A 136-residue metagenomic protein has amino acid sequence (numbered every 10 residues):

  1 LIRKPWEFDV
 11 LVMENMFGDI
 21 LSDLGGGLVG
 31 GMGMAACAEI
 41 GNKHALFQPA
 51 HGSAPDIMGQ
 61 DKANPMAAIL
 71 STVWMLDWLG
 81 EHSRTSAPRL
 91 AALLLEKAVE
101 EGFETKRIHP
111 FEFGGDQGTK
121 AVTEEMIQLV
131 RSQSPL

Functional and structural regions predicted by a protein language model:
I2-T105: Glycine-rich phosphate/nucleotide-binding loop
E81-L136: Internal helix-turn-beta structural module
